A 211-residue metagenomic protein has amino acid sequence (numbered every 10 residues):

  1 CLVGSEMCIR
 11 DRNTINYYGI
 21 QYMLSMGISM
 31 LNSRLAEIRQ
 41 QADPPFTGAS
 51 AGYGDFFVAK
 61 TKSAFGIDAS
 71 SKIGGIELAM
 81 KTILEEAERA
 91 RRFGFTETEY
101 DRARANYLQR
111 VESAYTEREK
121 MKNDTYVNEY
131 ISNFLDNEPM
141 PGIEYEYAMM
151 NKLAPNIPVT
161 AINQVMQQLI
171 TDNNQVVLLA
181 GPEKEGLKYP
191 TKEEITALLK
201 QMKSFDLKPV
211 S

Functional and structural regions predicted by a protein language model:
C1-G4, C8-I9: Single conserved hydrophobic/aromatic residue that forms the stacking wall/gate of nucleotide- or nucleobase-binding
R10-N13, T61-I67, I143-M149: Flexible glycine/proline-enriched surface loops and loop-helix/loop-strand junctions
N13-L31: Active/ligand-binding-proximal structured segments within catalytic/core domains that scaffold catalytic residues
N16, I76-A79, K188: Solvent-exposed, non-transmembrane alpha-helical starts
S25, I83, I162: Divalent metal-coordination and catalytic microenvironments
I28-S70, E129: A structural supersecondary motif
I38, F56-T116, D136-P139, K152 (+1 more regions): M16/insulysin-pitrilysin zinc metalloprotease superfamily fold
D101-S211: C-terminal regions of mature proteins
